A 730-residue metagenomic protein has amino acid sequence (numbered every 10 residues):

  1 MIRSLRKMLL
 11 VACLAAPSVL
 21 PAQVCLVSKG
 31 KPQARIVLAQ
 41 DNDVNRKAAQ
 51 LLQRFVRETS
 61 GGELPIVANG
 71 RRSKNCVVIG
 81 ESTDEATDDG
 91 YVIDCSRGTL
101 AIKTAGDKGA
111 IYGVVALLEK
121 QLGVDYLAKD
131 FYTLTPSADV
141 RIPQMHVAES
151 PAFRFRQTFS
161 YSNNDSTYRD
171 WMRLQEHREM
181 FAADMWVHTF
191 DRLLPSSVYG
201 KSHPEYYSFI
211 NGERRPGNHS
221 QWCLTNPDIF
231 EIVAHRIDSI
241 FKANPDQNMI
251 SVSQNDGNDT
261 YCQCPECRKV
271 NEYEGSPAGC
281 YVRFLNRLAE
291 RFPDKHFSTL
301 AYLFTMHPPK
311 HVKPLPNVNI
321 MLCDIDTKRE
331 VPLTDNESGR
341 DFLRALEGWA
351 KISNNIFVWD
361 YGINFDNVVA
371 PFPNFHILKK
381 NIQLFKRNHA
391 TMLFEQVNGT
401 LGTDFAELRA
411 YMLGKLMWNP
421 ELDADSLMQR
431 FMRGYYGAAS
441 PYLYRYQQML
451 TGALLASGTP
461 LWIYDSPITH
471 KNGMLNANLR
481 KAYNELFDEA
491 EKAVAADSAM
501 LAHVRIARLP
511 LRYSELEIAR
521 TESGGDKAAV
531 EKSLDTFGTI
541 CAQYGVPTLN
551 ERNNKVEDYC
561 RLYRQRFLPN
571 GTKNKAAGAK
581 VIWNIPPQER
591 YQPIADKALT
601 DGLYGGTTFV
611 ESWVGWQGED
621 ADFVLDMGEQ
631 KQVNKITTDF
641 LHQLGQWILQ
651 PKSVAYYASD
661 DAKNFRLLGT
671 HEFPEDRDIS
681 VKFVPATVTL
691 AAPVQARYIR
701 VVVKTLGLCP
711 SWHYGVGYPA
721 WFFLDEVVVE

Functional and structural regions predicted by a protein language model:
M1-C25: Bacterial Sec-dependent N-terminal signal peptides
P32-Q33, D43, A48-L51, F55 (+6 more regions): Feature activates predominantly on carbohydrate-active enzymes
P65-T87: Short, well-ordered secondary-structure micro-motifs within conserved domains or adaptor modules
D228-I229, R340-A439, R445: Structured mid-domain segments that build the active-site/substrate or prosthetic-cofactor binding neighborhood
V270-L288, P316-D335, K415-L422: Acidic, His- and aromatic-enriched active-site or binding-groove loops in soluble protein domains that engage sugars
S298, Y302-D326, V369-N374, G402-A410: Substrate-binding cleft/loops of secretory-pathway carbohydrate-active enzymes
L416-K597: Catalytic domains of carbohydrate-active enzymes that cleave complex glycans
G605-G669, V684-E730: Aromatic, loop-rich ligand-recognition surfaces of beta-strand-rich domains
